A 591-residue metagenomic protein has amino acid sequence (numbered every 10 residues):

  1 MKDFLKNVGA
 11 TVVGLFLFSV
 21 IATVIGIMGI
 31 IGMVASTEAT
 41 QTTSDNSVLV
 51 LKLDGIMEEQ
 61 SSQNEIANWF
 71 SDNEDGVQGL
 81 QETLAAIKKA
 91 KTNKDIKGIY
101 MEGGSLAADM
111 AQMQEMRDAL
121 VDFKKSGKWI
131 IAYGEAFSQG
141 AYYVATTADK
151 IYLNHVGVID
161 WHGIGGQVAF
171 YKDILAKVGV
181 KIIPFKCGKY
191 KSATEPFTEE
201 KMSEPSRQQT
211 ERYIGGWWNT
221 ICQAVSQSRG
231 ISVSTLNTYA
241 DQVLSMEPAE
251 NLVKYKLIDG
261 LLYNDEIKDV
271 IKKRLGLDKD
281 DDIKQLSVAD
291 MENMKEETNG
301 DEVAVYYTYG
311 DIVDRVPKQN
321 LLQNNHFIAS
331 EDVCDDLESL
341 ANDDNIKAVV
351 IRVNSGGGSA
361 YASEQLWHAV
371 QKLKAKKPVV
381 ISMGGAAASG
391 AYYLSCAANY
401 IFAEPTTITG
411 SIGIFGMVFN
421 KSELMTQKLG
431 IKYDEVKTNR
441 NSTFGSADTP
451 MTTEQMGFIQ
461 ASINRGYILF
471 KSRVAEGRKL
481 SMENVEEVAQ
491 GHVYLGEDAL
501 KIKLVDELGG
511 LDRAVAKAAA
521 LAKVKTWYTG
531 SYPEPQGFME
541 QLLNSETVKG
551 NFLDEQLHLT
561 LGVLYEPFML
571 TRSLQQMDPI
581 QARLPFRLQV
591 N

Functional and structural regions predicted by a protein language model:
D3-V48, E59-S61, K97, D122-W129 (+3 more regions): Flexible, low-complexity junctional segments that flank or bridge functional domains
L49-V168, E297-L424: Cleft-lining beta-strand/loop regions that shape enzyme active-site pockets
Y133-E135, F185, L286-V288, S382 (+2 more regions): Conserved beta-strand termini and adjacent loop/short-helix elements that scaffold enzyme active sites in alpha/beta
K172-V270, S422-I502, D506-E507, D512-A518 (+1 more regions): Charged, glycine-interspersed solvent-exposed loop segments at helix/strand-loop junctions that cap or gate access
Q227-S228, D259-E302, F415, K471-G477 (+1 more regions): C-terminal long alpha-helix characteristic of the crotonase
G300-V303, Y307-D343, S462, P533-N591: Intrinsic disorder and flexible/low-complexity segments
Y307-G310, V353-S355, M383-G385, P405-T407 (+8 more regions): Active-site proximal loops enriched in glycine and acidic residues that flank catalytic Cys/His/Asp and coordinate
A360-Q365, D498-K501, Q541-S545: Short glycine/threonine-rich loop-to-helix capping motif typified by GTGT followed within a few residues by an Asp-Pro
